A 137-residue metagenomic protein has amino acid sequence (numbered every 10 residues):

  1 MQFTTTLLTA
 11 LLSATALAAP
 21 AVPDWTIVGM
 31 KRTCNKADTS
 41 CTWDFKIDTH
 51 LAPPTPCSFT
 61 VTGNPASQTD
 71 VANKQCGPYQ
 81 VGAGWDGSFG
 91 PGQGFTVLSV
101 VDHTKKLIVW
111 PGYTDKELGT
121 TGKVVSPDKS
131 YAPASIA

Functional and structural regions predicted by a protein language model:
M1-V22: Fungal secretory targeting signals
L8, C34-A37, N64, A83 (+1 more regions): A broad, structure-centric signal for solvent-exposed, well-ordered loop/edge residues that line or flank functional
L8-A10, D24-V28, D38-S40, P78-V81 (+2 more regions): Short amphipathic alpha-helical surface micro-motifs
A19-S67: Short, surface-exposed binding/anchoring microloops in extracellular/periplasmic proteins
A66-A137: Acidic, low-complexity intrinsically disordered segments
